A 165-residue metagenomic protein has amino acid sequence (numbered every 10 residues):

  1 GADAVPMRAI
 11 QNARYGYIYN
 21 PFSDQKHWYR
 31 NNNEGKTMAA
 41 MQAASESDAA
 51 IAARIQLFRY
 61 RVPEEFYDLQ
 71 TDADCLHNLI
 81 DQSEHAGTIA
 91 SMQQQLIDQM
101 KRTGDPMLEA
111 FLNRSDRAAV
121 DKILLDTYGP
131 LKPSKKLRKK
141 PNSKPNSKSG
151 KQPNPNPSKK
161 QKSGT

Functional and structural regions predicted by a protein language model:
G1-D81, P130-K135: C-terminal, low-complexity/hydrophilic appendages and adjacent surface loops of extracellular/periplasmic anionic
D48-E64, T71, C75, L79-T165: Long, internal low-complexity/basic segments
